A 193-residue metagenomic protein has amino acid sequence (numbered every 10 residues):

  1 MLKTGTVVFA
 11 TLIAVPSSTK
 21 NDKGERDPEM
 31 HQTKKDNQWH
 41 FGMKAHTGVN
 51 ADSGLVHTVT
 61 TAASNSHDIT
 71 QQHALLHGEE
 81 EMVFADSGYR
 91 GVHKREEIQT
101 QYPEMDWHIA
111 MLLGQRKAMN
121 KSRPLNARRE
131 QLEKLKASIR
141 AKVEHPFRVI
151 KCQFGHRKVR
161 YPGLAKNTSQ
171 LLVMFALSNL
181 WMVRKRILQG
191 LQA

Functional and structural regions predicted by a protein language model:
M1-T100, L112, L172-S178, R186 (+1 more regions): Polybasic low-complexity intrinsically disordered regions
E81-M82, S87-A165, S169: Helix-centered, glycine/charged polyanion-binding patches within enzymatic domains that contact phosphate-containing
